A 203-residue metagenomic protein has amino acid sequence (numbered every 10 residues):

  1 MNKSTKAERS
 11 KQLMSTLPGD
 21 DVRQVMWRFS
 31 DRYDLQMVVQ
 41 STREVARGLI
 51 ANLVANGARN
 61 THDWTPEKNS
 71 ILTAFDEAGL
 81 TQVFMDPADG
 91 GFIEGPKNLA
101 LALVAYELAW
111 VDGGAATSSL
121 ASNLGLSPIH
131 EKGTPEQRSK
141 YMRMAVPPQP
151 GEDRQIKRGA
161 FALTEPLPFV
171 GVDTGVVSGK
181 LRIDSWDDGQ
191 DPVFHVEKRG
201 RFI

Functional and structural regions predicted by a protein language model:
M1-L120, K140, M144-D153: Amphipathic, small/basic residue-rich leader segments at the start of a protein or domain
L120-S127: Short, conserved phosphate-binding/catalytic loop or strand-edge motifs used in phosphoryl-/nucleotidyl-transfer
E131-P135: N-terminal leader/propeptide and maturation segments of large enzyme subunits in energy/redox metabolism and hydrolases
Q137-I203: Glycine-rich, Trp-frequent "lid" loop and neighboring beta-strands that shape and gate the flavin cofactor pocket
